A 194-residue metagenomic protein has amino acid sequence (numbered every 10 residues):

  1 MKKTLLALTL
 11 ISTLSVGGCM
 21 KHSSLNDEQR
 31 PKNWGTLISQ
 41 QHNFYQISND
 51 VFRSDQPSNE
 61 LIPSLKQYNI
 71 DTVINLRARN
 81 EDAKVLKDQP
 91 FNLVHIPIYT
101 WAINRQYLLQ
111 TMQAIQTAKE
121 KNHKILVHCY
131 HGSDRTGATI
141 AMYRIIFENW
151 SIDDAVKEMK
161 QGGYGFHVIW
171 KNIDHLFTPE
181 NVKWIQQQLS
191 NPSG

Functional and structural regions predicted by a protein language model:
M1-T4: Positively charged n-region of N-terminal signal peptides that target proteins for export
L6-L10, L14: Hydrophobic helical h-region of N-terminal Sec-dependent signal peptides in bacterial secretory/periplasmic proteins
G18-I125, A138-G194: Cys-dependent protein tyrosine phosphatase-like superfamily
C129: Short cysteine clusters
G132: Substrate/cofactor-recognition hotspot
